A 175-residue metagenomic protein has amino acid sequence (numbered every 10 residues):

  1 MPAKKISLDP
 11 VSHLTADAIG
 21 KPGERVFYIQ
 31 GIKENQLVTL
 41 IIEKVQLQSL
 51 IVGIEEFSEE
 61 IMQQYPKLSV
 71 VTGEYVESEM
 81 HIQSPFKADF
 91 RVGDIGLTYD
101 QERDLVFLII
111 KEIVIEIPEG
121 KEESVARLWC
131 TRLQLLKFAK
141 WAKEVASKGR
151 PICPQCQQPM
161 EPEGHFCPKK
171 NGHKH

Functional and structural regions predicted by a protein language model:
M1-K21, L68-V125: Intrinsic, low-complexity N-terminal interaction/targeting segments
M1-V52, E56, E60: The feature marks the first
H13, V26-Y28, T39, D94 (+3 more regions): Beta-strand-rich binding-surface signature of beta-sandwich/beta-barrel folds used to engage anionic ligands
R25-G31, L50, I54, V106-I110 (+2 more regions): Short, structured motif recognition centered on aromatic/hydrophobic residues
L37-I41, S49, G53-E77, F90 (+2 more regions): N-terminal pre-domain and mature-chain start segments
L40-I42, I110-G164: Mixed-charge, glycine-accented linear interaction segment located at domain edges/termini
G164-N171: Short cysteine/histidine-rich zinc-coordinating motifs and their immediately flanking basic loops
H173-H175: Short microdomains enriched in Cys/His and/or Lys/Arg
